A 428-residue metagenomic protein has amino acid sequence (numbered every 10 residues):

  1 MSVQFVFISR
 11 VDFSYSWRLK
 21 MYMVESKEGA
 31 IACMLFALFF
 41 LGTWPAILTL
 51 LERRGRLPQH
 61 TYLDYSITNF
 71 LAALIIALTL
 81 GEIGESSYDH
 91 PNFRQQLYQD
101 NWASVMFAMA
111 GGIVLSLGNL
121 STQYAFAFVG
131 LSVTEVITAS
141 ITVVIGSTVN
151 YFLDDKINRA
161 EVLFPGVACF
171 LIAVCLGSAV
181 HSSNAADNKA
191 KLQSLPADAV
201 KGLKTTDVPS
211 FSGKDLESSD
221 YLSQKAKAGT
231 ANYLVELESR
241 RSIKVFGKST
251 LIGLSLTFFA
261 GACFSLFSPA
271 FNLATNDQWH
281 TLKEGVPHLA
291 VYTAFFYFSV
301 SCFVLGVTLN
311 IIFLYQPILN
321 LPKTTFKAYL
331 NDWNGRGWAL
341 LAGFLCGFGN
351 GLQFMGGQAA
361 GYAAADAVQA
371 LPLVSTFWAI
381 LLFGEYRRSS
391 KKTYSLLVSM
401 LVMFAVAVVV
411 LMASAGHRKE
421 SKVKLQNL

Functional and structural regions predicted by a protein language model:
F7-L428: Polytopic alpha-helical membrane proteins, predominantly small-molecule transporters/carriers
